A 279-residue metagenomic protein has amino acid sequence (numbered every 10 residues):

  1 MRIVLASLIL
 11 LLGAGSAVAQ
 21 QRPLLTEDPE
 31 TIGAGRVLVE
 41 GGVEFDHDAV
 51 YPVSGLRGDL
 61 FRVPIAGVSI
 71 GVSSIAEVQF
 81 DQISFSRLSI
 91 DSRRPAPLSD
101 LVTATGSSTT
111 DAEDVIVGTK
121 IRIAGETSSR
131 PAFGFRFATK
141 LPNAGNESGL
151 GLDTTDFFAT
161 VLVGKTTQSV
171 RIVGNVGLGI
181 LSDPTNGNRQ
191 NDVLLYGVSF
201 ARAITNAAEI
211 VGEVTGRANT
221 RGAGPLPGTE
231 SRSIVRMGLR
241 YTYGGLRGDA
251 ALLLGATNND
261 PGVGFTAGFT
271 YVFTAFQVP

Functional and structural regions predicted by a protein language model:
M1-L5: Bacterial N-terminal signal peptides that target proteins for export
A6-S7, A17: Cleavable N-terminal signal peptides
A19-P279: Transmembrane beta-barrel domains of Gram-negative outer membranes and organellar outer membranes
